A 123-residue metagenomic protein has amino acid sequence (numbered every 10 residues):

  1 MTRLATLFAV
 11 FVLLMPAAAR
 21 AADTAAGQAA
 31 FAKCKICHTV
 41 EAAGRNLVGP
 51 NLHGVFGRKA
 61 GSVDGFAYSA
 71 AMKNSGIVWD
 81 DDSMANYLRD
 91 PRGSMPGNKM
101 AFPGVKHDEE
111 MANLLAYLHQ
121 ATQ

Functional and structural regions predicted by a protein language model:
M1-A5: Positively charged n-region of N-terminal signal peptides that target proteins for export
T6-P16: Bacterial N-terminal signal peptides
L14-F31, A42: Electrostatic cytochrome c docking/interface patches
M15, T39, G57, R89 (+1 more regions): Residues at helix-coil transition
D23, A30-K33, V48, D80-S83 (+1 more regions): Stable alpha-helical elements in mature extracytoplasmic
Q28, T39-D80, F102: Gly/Gly-Pro-rich "capping" loops immediately C-terminal to redox-active cysteine motifs in periplasmic/lumenal
A32-V40, L114, L118: The canonical Cys-X-X-Cys-His
D80-Q123: C-terminal capping alpha-helices of c-type cytochrome domains
